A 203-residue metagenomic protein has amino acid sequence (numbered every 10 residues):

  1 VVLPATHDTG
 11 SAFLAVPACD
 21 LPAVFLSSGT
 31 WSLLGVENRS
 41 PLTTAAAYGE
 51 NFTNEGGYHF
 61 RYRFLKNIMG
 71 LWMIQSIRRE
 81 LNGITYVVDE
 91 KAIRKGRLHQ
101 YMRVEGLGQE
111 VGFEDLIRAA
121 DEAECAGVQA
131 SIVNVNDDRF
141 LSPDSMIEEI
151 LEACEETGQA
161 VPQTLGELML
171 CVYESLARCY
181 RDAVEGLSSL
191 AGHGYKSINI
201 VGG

Functional and structural regions predicted by a protein language model:
V2-I198: Active-site core segments that coordinate phosphate-bearing ligands/cofactors across diverse enzyme families
